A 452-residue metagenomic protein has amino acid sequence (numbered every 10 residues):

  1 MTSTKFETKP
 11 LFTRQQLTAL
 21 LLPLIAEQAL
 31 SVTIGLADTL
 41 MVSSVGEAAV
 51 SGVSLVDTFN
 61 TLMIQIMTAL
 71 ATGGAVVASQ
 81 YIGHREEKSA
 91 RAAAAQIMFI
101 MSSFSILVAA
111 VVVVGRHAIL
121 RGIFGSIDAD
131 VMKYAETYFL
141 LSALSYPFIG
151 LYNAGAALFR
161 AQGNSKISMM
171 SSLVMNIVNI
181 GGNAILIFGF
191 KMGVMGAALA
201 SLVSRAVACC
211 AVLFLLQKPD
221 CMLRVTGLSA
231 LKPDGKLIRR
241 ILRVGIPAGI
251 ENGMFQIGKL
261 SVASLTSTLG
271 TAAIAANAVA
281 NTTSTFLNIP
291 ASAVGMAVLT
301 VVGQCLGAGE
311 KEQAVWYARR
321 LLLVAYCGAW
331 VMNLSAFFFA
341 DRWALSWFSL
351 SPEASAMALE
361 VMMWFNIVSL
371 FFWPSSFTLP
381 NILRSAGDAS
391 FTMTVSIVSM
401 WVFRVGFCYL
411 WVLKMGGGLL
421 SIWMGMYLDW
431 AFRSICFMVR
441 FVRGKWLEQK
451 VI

Functional and structural regions predicted by a protein language model:
M1-L24, A78-S145, G189-I246, V302-V368 (+1 more regions): Short alpha-helical transmembrane segments in multi-pass integral membrane proteins
T8-L40, S44-V45, T61-G73, V77 (+5 more regions): N-terminal transmembrane alpha-helices
A19-G35, L141, M175, S204-A208 (+3 more regions): Transmembrane helical elements of multi-pass membrane transporters/channels
A29-S51, L120-A129, I185-M192, G253-F286 (+4 more regions): Helix-terminus/linker motif at the lipid-water interface of multi-pass membrane proteins
E47-T58, A135, F139, A198 (+3 more regions): Small-residue hotspots at the loop-to-helix junctions and early N-terminal turns of transmembrane alpha-helices
V50-A110, I149-S168, I274-A340, W373-V395: Small-residue-rich hydrophobic transmembrane alpha-helices
L62-Q65, N179-N183, C209-L213, F286-I289 (+3 more regions): Hydrophobic transmembrane alpha-helices of multi-pass small-molecule transporters
A71, L141-R160, S168-N176, A197-V212 (+5 more regions): Short runs within selected transmembrane alpha-helices of multi-pass transporters and secretion channels
